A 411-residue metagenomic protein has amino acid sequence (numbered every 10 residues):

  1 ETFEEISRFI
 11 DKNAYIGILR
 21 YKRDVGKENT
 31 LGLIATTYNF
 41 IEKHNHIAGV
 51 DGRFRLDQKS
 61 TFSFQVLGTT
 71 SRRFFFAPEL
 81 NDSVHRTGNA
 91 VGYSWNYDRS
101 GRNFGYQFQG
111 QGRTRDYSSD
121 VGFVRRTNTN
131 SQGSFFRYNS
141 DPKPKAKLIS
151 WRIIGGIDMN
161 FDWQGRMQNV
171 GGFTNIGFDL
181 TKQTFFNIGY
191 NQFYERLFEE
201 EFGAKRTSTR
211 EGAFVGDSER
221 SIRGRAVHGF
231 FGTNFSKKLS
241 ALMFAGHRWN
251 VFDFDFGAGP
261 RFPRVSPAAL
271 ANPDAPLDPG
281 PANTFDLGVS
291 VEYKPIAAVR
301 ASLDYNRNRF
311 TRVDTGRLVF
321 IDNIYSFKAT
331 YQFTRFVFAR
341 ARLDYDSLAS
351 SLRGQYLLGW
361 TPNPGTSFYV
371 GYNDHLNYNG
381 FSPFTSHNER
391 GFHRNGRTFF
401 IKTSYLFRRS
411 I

Functional and structural regions predicted by a protein language model:
E1-I47: A conserved hydrophobic secondary-structure block that centers on an alpha-helix together with its immediately flanking
Y21, G52, F136: A residue-level signal for conserved active-site and pocket-lining positions in enzyme catalytic cores
E28, R55, N377-Y378: A generic signature of intrinsically disordered, low-complexity regions enriched in glycine/proline and charged/polar
I34, Q65, D304: A cross-family glycoside hydrolase active-site/sugar-binding cleft signature
T36, G49, G92-S94: Generic alpha-helical hydrophobic packing signal
E42-N45, G52-R55, K59-P78: Extended, well-ordered alpha-helical scaffold/bundle regions in very large, multi-domain proteins
I47-G49, A329: Contiguous transmembrane helix-bundle modules in multi-pass membrane proteins
G68-I411: Exposed, low-structure sequence patches enriched in small/polar residues
